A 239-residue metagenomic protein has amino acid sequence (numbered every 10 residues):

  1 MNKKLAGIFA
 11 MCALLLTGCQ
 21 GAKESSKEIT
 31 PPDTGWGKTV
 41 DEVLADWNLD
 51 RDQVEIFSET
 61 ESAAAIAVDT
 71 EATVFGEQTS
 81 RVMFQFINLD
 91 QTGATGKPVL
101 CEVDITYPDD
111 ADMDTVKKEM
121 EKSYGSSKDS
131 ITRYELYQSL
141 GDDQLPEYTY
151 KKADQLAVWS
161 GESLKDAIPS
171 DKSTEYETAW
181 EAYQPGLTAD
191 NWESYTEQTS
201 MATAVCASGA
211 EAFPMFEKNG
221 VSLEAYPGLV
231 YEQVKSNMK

Functional and structural regions predicted by a protein language model:
M1-L5: Positively charged n-region of N-terminal signal peptides that target proteins for export
A6-C12: Sec-dependent N-terminal signal peptides
C12-A13, T199: Residue-level signal for mature regions of secreted extracellular proteins and peptides
L15-G18: C-terminal motif of bacterial Sec signal peptides marking the signal peptidase cleavage site
K23-A65, E102-K239: Non-cytosolic coordination micro-motifs
E42, N48, D52-T95: Compositionally biased P/S/T/G-rich terminal and signal peptide-adjacent segments that lie outside catalytic cores
I87-L100, Y124, G220: Short, solvent-exposed coil/turn segments at beta-strand boundaries
